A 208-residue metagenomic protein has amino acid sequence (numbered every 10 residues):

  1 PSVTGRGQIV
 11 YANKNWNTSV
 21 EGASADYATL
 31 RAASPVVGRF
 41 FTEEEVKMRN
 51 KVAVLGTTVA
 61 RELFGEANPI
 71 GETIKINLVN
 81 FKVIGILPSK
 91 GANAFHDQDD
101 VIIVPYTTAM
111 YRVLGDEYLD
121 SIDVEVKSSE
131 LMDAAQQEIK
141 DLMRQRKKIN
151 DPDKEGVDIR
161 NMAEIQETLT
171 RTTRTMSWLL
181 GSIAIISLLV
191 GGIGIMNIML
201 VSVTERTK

Functional and structural regions predicted by a protein language model:
P1-F40, I159: Short amphipathic beta-strand/extended segments in non-transmembrane regions
G7-Y11, G91-F95, E167-L169: A short acidic, helix-capping loop that chelates divalent metal ions and anchors anionic groups
W16, Y118-I122, E155: Short amphipathic alpha-helical segments
E21, A25-F41, N50-N150: Mid-to-C-terminal secondary-structure elements that act as membrane-proximal/extracytoplasmic interface segments
N50, E164, V190, T204-K208: Conserved ABC ATPase nucleotide-binding domain "signature" region
E138-I139, N150-A184: Peri-transmembrane interface segments
A184, I193-K208: Intracellular coupling helices
